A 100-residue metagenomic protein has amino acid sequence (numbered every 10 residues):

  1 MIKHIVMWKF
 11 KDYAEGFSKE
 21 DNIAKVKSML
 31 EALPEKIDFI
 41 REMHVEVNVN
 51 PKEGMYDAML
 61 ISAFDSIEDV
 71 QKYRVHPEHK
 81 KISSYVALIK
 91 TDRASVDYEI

Functional and structural regions predicted by a protein language model:
M1-Y56, D65-Q71, E99-I100: Short S/T/G/P-rich N-terminal loop/turn motif that feeds into the first structured element of a domain
S28, A63, I67-V96: An amphipathic, aromatic/His-enriched active-site/gating alpha helix that lines ligand/cofactor pockets
